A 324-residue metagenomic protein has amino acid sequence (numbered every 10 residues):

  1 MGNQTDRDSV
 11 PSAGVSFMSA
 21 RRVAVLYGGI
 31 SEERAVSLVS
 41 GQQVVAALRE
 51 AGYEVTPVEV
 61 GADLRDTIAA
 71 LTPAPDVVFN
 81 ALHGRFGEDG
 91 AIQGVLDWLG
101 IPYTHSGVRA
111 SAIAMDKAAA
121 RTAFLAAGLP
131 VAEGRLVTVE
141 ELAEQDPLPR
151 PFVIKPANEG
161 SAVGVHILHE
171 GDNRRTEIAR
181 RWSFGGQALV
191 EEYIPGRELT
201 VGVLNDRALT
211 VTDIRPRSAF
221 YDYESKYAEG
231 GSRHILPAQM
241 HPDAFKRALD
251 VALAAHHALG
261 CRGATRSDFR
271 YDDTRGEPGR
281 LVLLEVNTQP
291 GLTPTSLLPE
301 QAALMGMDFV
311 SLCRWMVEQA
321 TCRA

Functional and structural regions predicted by a protein language model:
M1-R109, I113-M115, A119, A126 (+2 more regions): ATP-binding N-terminal substructure of ATP-dependent carboxylate-amine bond-forming enzymes
G2-N3, G14, L125, P242-A324: ATP-dependent carboxylate activation and anion-phosphoryl transfer catalytic cores that bind Mg-ATP to form
S37, A132-E133, F152-I178, E198: Glycine-rich phosphate-binding loop of ATP-grasp-fold ATP-dependent ligases
V55, P102-Y103, V131, F152 (+1 more regions): Hydrophobic beta-strand scaffold residues
F124-L125, L148-V163, G185-L199: ATP-grasp fold ATP-binding core
V137, V165-G171, G202-N205, D272 (+2 more regions): Short beta-strand-to-turn element immediately C-terminal to the catalytic PLP-Schiff-base lysine in fold type I
E170-D250, P278-V282: Phosphate-binding site of ATP-dependent enzymes
